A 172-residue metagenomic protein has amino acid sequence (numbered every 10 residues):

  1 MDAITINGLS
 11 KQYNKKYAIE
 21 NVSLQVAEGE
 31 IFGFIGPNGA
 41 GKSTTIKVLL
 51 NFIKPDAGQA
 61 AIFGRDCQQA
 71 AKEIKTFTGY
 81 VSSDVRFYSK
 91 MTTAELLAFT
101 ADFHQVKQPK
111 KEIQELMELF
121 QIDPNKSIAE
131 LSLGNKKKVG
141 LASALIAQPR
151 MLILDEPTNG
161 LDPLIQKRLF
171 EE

Functional and structural regions predicted by a protein language model:
P37-G41: Walker A (P-loop) phosphate-binding loop of ABC-type ATPase nucleotide-binding domains
G58-Q69, E73-I74: Conserved ABC transporter NBD signature motif
K110-S132: Conserved ABC nucleotide-binding domain
L141: Hydrophobic anchor residue at the start of the ABC signature
Q148: Conserved catalytic motifs of ABC-family nucleotide-binding domains
L152-E156: Catalytic Walker B motif of ABC-type/P-loop ATPase nucleotide-binding domains
